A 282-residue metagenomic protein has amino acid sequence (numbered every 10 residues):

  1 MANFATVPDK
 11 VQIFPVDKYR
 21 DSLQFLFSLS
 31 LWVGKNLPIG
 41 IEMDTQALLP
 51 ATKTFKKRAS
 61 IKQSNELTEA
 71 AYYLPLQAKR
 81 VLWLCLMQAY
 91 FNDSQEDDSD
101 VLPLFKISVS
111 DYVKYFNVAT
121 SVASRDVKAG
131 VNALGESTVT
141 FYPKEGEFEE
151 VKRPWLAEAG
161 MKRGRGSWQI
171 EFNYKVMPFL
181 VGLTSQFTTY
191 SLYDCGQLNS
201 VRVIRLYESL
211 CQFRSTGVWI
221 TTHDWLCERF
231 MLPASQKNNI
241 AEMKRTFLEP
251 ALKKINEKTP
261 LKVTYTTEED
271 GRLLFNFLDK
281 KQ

Functional and structural regions predicted by a protein language model:
A2-T6: Ala/Thr-enriched low-complexity intrinsically disordered regions
P8, Q12-Q282: Charged, alpha-helix-forming regions
